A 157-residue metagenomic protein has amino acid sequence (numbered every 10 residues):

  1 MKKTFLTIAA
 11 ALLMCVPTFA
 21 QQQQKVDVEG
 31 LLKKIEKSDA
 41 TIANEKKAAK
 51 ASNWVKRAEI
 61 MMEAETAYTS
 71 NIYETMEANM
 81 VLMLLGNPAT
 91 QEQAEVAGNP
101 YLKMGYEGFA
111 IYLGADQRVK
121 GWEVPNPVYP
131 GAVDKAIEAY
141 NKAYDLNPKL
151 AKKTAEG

Functional and structural regions predicted by a protein language model:
M1-V28: Bacterial Sec-dependent N-terminal signal peptides
K2-K3, R57, K142: Basic side chains
T4, D39, A115: Residue-level detector of functional hotspots within protein domains
T4, K50, T154-G157: Alpha-helix initiation/capping motif
L6, A40-A43, D145: Generic surface-pattern signal
Q21-E77, N87, A97: Start-of-domain marker
I60-G157: Short coil/linker segments at helix-helix boundaries
